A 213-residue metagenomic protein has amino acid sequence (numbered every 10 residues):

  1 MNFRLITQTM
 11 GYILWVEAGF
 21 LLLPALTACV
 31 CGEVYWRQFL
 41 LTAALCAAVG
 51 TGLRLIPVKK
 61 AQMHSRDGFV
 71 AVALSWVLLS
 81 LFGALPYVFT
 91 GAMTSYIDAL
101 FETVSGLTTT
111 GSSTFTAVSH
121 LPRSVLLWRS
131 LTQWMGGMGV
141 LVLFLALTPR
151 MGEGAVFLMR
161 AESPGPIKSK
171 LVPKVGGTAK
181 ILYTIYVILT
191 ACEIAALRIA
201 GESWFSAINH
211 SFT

Functional and structural regions predicted by a protein language model:
M1-T213: Membrane-proximal intracellular helices of multi-pass ion channels
